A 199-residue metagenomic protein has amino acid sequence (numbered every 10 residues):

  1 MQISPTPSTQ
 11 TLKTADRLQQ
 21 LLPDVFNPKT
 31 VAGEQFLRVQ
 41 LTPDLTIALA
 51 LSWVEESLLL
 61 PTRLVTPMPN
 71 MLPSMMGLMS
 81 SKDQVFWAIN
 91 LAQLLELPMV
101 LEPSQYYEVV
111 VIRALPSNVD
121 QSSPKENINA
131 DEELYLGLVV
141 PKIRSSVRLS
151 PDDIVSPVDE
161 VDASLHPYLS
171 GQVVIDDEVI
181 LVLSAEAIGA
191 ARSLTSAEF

Functional and structural regions predicted by a protein language model:
M1-F199: An acidic, low-aromatic, low-complexity terminal/linker signal
